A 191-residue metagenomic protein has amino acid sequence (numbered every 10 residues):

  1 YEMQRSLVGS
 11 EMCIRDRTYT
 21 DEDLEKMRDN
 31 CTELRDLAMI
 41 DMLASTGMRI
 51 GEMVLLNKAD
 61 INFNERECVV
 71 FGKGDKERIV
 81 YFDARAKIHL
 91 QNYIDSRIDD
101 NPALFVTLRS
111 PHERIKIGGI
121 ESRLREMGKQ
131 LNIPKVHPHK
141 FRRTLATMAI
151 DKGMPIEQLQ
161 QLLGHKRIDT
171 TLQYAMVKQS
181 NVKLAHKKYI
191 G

Functional and structural regions predicted by a protein language model:
Y1-G9, C13-I14: Single conserved hydrophobic/aromatic residue that forms the stacking wall/gate of nucleotide- or nucleobase-binding
E11, R15-K26, G74-A84, I98-P102: DNA breakage-rejoining catalytic core of tyrosine-based enzymes
T18, K73-G74, L163, I168-K188: Catalytic-site neighborhood detector that most strongly recognizes the C-terminal catalytic loop/helix of tyrosine
Y19-I50, G74-K76: Basic, Lys/Arg- and aromatic-enriched nucleic-acid-binding interface segment
D41, S45, R142-K166: C-terminal catalytic core of tyrosine-transesterase DNA break-rejoin enzymes
T46, G51, L55-H89: Conserved tyrosine-mediated DNA breakage-rejoining catalytic core shared by Y-recombinases
R49, A59, P155, K166-D169: Short coil/turn motifs that cap or connect alpha-helices
D83-I133: Active-site/catalytic core of tyrosine-dependent DNA strand-transfer enzymes
